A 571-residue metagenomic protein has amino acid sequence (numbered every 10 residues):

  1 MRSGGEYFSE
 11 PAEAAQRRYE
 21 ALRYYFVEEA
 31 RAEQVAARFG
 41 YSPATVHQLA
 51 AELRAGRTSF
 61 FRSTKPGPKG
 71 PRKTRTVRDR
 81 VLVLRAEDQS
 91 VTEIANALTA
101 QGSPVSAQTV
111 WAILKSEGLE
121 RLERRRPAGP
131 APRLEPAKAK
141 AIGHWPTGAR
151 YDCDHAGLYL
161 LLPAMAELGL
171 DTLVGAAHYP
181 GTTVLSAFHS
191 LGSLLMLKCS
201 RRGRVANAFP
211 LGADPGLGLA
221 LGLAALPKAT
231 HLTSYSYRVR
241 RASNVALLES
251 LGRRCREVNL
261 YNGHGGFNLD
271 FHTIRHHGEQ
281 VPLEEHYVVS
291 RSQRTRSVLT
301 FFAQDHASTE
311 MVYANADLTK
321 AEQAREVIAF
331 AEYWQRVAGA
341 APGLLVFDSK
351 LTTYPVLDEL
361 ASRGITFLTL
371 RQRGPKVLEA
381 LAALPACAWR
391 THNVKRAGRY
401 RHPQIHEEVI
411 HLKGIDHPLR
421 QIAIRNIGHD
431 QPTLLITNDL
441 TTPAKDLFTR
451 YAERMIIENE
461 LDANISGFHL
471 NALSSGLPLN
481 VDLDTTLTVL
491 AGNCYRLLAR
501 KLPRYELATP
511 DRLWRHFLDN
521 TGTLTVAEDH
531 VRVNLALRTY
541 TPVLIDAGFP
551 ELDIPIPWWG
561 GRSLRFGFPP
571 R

Functional and structural regions predicted by a protein language model:
M1-R54, L82, A100, L185-L194: Double-stranded DNA-binding cores of transcription factors and transposases
E6-A12, R18, V83, P127-Q293 (+4 more regions): Dynamic "connector" segments at or just before major functional cores
A21, V81, V110, S193 (+11 more regions): Short, conserved catalytic/metal-binding motifs centered on acidic residues
A32-E33, A37-V83, Q108, A112-I113 (+4 more regions): Short, basic alpha-helical/linker "hinge" immediately adjacent to a nucleic-acid-recognition surface
A37-Q48, T99-A112, T183-V184, A213-H231: Short, basic interhelical loop/turn and adjoining N-cap of the next helix at nucleic-acid- or acidic-partner-contacting
P71-V105: A short, amphipathic alpha-helix used for macromolecular contacts
G175-G181, P443-Y451, G467-L483, L498-R512 (+1 more regions): Short, solvent-exposed helix-loop connector elements
D358, S362-H469, F549, D553-R571: An anionic, glycine-rich sequence signature occurring as long contiguous blocks
